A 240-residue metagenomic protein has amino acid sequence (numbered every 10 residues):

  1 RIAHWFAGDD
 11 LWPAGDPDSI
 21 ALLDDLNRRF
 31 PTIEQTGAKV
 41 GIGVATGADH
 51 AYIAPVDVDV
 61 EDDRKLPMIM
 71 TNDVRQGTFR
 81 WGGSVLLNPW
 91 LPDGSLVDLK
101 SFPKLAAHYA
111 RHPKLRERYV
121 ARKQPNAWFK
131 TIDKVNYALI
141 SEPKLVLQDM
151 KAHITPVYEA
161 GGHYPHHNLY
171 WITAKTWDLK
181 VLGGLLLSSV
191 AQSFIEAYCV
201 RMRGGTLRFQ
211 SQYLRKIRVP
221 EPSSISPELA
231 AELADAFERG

Functional and structural regions predicted by a protein language model:
R1, E238-G240: Short, intrinsically disordered, charge-balanced linker/junction segments flanking boundaries in proteins
A3-D235: Polybasic, glycine- and aromatic-enriched phosphate-binding surface used to engage nucleic acids
